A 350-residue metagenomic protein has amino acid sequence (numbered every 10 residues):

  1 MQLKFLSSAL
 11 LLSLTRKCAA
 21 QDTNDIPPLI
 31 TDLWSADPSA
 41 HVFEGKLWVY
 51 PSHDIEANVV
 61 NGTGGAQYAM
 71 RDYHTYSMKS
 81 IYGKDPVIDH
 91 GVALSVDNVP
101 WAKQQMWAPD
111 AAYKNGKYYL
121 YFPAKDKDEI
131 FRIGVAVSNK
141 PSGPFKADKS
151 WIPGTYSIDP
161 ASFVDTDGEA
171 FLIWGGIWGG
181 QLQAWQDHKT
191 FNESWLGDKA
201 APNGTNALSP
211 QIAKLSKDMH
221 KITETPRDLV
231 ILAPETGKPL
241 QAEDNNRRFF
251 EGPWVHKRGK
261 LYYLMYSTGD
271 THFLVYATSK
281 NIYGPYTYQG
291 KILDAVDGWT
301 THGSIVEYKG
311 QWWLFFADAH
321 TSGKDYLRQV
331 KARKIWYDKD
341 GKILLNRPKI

Functional and structural regions predicted by a protein language model:
M1-A20: Fungal secretory targeting signals
A20-I350: Carbohydrate-active catalytic/glycan-binding domains of CAZyme proteins, especially the secreted or lumenal ectodomains
